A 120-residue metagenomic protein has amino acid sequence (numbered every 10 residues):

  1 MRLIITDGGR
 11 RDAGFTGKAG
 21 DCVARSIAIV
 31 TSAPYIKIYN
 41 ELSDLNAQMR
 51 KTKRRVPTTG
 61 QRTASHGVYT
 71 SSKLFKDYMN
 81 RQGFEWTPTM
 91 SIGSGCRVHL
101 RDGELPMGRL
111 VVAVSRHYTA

Functional and structural regions predicted by a protein language model:
M1-Q61, S65, S72-K73, D77 (+1 more regions): Active-site nucleophile-adjacent alpha helix/oxyanion-hole segment immediately C-terminal to the catalytic cysteine
T70-S72, R101: Alpha-helix initiation/capping motif
F84-A120: Active-site-adjacent substructure of cysteine-protease-like catalytic cores
